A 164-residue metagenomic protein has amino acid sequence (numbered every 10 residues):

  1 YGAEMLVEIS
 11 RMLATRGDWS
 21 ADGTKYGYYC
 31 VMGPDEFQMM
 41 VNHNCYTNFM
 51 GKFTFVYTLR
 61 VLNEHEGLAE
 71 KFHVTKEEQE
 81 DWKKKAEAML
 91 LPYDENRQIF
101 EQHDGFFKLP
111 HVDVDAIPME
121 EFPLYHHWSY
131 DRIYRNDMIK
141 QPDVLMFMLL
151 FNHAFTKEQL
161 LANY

Functional and structural regions predicted by a protein language model:
Y1, R11-K83: The feature captures the catalytic groove of carbohydrate-active enzymes
G2-E8, G23-K25, A154-K157, L161-Y164: Active/binding-pocket-proximal capping segment
A3, W19, G23, Y28 (+5 more regions): Residue-level signal for the start and early helices of compact helical domains
E4-T15, P142-L150: Contiguous, well-ordered alpha-helical segments that form the cores/surfaces of helical PPI scaffolds
V56, R60-N63, K71-Y164: Active-site core of glycosidic bond-cleaving carbohydrate-active enzymes
